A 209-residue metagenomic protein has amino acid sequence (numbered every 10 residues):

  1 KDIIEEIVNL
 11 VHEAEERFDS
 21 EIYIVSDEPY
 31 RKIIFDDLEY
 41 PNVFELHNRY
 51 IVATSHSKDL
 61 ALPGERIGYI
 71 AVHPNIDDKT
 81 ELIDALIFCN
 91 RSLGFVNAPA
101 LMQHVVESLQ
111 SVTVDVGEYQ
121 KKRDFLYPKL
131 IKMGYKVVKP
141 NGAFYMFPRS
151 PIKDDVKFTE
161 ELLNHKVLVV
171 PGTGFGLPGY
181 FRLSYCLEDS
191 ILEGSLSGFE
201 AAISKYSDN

Functional and structural regions predicted by a protein language model:
K1-N209: PLP-dependent class I/II
